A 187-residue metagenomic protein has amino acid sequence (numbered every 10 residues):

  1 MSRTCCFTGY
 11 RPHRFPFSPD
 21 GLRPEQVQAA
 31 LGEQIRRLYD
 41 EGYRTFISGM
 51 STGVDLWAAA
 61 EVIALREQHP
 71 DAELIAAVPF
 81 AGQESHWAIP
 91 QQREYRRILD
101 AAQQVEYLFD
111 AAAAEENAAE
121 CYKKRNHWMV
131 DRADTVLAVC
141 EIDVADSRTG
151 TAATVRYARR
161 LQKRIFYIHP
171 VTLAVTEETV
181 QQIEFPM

Functional and structural regions predicted by a protein language model:
M1-M187: Acidic/glycine-enriched connector segments
